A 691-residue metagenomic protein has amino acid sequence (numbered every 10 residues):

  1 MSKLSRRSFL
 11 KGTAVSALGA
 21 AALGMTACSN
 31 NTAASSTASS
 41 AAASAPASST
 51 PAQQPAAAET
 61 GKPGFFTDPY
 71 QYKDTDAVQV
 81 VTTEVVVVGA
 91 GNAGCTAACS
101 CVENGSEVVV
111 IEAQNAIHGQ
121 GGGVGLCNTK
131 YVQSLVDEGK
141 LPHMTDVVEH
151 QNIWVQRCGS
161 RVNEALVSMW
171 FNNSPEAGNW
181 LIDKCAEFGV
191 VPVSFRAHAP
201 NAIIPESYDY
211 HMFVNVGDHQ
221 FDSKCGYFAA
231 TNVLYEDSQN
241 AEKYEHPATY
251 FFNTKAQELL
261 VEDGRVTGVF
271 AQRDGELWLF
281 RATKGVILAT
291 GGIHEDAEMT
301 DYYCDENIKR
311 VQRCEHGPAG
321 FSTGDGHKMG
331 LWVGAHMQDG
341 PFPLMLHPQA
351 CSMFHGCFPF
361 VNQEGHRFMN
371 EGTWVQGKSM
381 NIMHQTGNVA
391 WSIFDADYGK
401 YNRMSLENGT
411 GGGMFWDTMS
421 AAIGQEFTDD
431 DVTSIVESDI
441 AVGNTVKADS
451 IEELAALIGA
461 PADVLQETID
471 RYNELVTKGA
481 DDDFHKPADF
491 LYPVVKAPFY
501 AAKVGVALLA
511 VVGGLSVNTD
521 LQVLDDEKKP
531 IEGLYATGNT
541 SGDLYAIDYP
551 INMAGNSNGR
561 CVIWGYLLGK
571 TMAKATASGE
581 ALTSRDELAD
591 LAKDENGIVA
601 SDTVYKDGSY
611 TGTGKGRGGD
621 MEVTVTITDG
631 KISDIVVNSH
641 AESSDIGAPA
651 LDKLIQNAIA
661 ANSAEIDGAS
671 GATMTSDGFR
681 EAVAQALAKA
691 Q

Functional and structural regions predicted by a protein language model:
S8-M25, S29-T83: Extreme N-terminal leader/targeting segments of oxidoreductases
E103-Q120: Glycine-rich FAD pyrophosphate-binding loop
P142-D209, V446-L457, P461: Rossmann-like flavin
W170-E276, A297-E298, I469, V476-K496: Conserved redox-cofactor binding core of oxidoreductases
E258, V464-L544, D548, D634-H640: A glycine-rich dinucleotide-binding beta-alpha-beta segment and adjacent secondary-structure elements that constitute
R273-E276, R281-P348, N552-A554, N558-L567: Glycine-rich loop(s) and the adjacent beta-strand/alpha-helix scaffold that form part
H327, H336-L457: An anion/pyrophosphate-binding glycine-rich loop and adjacent beta-alpha core in soluble alpha-beta enzymes
D602-Q691: Active-site- and interface-proximal helix/loop "cap" or "latch" segments in soluble metabolic and energy-transducing
